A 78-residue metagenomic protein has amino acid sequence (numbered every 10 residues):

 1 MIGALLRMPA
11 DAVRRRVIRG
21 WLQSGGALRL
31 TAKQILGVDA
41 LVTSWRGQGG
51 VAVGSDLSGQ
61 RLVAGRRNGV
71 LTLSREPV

Functional and structural regions predicted by a protein language model:
M1-V78: AMP-forming adenylation/ATP pyrophosphatase catalytic core
